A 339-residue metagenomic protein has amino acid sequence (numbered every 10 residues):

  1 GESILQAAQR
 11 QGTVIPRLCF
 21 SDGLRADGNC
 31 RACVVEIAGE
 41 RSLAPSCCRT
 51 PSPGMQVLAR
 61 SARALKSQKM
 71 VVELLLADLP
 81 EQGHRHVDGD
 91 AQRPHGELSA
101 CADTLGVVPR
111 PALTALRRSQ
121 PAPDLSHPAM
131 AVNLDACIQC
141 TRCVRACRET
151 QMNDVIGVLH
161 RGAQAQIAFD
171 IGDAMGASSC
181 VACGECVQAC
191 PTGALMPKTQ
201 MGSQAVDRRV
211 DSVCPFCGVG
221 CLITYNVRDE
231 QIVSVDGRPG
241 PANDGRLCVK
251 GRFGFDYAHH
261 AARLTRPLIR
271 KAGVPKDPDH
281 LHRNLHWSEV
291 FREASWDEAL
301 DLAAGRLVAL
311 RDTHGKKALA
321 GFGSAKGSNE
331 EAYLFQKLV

Functional and structural regions predicted by a protein language model:
G1-P53, K66-S67: N-terminal cofactor/phosphate-binding cores enriched in small/glycine residues, especially glycine-rich loops such as
S3, I37-G39, M55-G83, V87-V339: N-terminal export/assembly segments and adjacent metallocofactor-ligating motifs of anaerobic energy-metabolism
